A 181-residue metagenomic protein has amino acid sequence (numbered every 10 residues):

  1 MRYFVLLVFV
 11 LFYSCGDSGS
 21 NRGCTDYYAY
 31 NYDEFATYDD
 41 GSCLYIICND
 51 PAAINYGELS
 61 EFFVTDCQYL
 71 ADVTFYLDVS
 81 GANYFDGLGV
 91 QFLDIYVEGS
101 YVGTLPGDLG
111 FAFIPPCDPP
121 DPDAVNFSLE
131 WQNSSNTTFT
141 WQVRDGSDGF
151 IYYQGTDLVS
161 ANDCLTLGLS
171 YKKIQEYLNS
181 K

Functional and structural regions predicted by a protein language model:
M1-L7: Sec-dependent signal peptide recognition, specifically the positively charged N-region followed immediately by
V10-F62, Q68: Bacterial Sec-dependent N-terminal signal peptides
C24-D26, I47-D50, Y69-N83, K173-S180: A short, Gly/Thr-enriched small/hydrophobic beta-strand-prone motif that recurs across taxa
L44, C67-Y69, T156-N162: Short beta-strand edge segments in extracellular beta-sheet folds
E58, T104-L105, Q154: Residue-level detector of high-confidence beta-strand sites
L70-S100, G107: Short, surface-exposed binding/anchoring microloops in extracellular/periplasmic proteins
Y96-T137: Tryptophan-paired
Q142-K181: Structured interaction patches on ligand/partner-binding surfaces of diverse proteins
